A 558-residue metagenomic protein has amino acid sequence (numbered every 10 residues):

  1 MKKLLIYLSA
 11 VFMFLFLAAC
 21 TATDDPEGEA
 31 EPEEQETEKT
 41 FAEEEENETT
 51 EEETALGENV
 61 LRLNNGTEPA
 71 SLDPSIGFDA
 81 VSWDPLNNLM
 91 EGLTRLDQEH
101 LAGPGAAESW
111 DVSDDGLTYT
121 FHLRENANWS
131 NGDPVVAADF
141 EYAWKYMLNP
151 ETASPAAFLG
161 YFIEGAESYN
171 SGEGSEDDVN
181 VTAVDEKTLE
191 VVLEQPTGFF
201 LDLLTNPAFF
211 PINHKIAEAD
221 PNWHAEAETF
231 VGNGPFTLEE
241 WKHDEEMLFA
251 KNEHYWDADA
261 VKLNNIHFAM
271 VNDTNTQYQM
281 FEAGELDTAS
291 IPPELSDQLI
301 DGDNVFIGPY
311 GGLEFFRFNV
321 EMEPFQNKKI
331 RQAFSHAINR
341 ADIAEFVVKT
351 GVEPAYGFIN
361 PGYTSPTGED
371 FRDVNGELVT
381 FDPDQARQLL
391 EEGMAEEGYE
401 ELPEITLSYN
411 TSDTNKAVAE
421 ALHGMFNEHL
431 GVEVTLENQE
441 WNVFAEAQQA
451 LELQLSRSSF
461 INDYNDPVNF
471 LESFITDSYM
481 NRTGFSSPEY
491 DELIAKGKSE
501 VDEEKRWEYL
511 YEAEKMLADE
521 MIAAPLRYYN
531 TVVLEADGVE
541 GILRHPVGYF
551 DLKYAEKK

Functional and structural regions predicted by a protein language model:
A18-A19: C-terminal motif of bacterial Sec signal peptides marking the signal peptidase cleavage site
N64-V112, V231: N-terminal lobe/hinge region of extracytoplasmic solute-binding protein
E108-A156, P324: Aromatic- and charge-enriched surface segment that lines or borders ligand/interaction sites
V136-A143, E186-V192, G234-P235, L263-N265 (+3 more regions): Alpha-helical secondary-structure segments
T182, E186-K187, L193-V261, N265 (+1 more regions): Gly/Pro-rich hinge or "lid" segments in bacterial periplasmic/extracellular proteins
H254-D297: Ligand-site clamp/hinge motif
I338-T367, T414-H423, A445-K558: Detector for C-terminal structural segments
P354-G393, T414-K416: Structural transition elements
